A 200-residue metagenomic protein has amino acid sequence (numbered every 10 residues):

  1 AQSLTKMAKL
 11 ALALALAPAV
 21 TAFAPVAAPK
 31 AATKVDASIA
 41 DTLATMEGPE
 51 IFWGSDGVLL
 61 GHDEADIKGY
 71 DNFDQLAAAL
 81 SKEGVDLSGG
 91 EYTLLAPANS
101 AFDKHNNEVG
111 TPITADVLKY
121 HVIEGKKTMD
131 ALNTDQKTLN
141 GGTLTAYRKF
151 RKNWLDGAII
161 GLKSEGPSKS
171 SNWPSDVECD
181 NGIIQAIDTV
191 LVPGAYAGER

Functional and structural regions predicted by a protein language model:
A1, A8-A28: N-terminal chloroplast transit peptides
A1-S3, D86: Low-complexity, disordered terminal segments
K6-L12, I39, T114: Terminal low-complexity, poorly structured segments
P25-R200: Mature, structured domains of secreted/extracytosolic soluble proteins
